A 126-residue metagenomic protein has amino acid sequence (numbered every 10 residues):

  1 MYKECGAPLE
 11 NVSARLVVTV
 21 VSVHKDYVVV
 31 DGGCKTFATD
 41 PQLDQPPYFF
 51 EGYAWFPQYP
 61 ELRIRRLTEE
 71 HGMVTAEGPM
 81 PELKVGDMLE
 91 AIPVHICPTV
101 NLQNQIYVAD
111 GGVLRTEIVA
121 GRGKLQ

Functional and structural regions predicted by a protein language model:
M1-Q126: Active-site anion/phosphate-binding pocket segments in diverse small-molecule metabolic enzymes
